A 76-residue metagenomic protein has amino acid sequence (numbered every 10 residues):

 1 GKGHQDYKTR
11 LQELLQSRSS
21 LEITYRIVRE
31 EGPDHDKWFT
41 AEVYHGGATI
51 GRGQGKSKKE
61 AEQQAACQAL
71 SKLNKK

Functional and structural regions predicted by a protein language model:
G1-K76: Double-stranded RNA-binding/processing signature
